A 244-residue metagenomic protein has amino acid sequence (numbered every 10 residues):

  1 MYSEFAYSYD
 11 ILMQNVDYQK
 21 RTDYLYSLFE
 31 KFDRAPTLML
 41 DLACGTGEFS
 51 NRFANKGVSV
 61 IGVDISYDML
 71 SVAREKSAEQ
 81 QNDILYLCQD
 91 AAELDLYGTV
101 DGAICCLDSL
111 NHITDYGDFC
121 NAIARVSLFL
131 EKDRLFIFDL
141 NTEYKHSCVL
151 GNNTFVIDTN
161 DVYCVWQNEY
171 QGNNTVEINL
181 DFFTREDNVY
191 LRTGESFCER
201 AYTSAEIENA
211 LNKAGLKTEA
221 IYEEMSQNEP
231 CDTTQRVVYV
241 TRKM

Functional and structural regions predicted by a protein language model:
M1-A35: Conserved class I S-adenosyl-L-methionine
P36-A43: Conserved class I S-adenosyl-L-methionine
L40, E48-E93: Class I SAM-dependent methyltransferase SAM/SAH-binding core
D95-G102: A short acidic, Gly/Pro-enriched loop at the edge of an enzyme's catalytic core that lines a small-molecule cofactor
C106-D108: Residues lining the SAM
C120-K132: A short glycine-rich, Lys/Arg-flanked "PGG" loop and its adjoining helix->strand segment in the class I
I137-A210: SAM-dependent methyltransferase
S204-M244: C-terminal lobe and adjacent flexible extensions of AdoMet/dcAdoMet transferase-like proteins
